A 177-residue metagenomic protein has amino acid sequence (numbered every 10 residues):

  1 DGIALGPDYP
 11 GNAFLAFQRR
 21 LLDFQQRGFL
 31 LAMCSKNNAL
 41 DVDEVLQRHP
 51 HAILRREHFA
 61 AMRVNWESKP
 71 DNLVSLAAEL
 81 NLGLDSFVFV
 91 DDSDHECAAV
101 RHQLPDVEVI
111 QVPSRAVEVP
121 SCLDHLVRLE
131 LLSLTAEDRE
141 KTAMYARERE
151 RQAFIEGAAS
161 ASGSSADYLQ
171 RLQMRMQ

Functional and structural regions predicted by a protein language model:
D1-R19, Q26: Active-site neighborhood of HAD-like aspartate-dependent phosphohydrolases
G2, Q26-M33, T142-A146: Short, mixed-charge, low-aromatic patches
G2-A4, F24, I53-E57: Gly-rich Lys/Arg/Thr-decorated short loops/hinges at beta-loop-alpha junctions or inter-strand turns that position
Y9-A13, N38, V64-N72: Phosphate/oxyanion-binding active-site loops and adjacent basic polyanion-contact surfaces
A13, S35, F89-V90: Charged, low-complexity surface patches
A16-P50, M62-V64, Q177: Substrate-recognition element of Asp-dependent hydrolases with the DxDx(T/V) motif
Q47-Q177: C-terminal cap/substrate-recognition subdomain and adjoining C-terminal extension of metal-dependent phosphatase-like
